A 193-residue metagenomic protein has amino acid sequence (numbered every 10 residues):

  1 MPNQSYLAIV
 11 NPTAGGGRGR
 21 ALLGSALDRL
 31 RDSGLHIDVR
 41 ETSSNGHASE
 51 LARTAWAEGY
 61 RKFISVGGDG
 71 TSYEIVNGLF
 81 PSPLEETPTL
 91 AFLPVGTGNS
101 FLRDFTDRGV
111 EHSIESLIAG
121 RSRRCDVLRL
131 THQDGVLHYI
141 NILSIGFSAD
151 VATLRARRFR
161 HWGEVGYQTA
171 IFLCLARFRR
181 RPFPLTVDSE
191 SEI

Functional and structural regions predicted by a protein language model:
M1-S65, Y73, H112: ATP/NTP phosphate-donor binding region
P12, V66-G68, L93-V95: Glycine-rich beta-strand-to-loop/alpha-helix junction loops that act as flexible
G24, D28, R53, N77-P81 (+2 more regions): Short, well-ordered alpha-helices that flank and scaffold nucleotide-derived cofactor binding pockets
S33, T42, F80-I193: Catalytic core of DAGKc-family lipid kinases
A48, G70-I75, S100, C125: Short glycine/serine/threonine-rich phosphate/pyrophosphate-binding segments that cradle anionic phosphate groups
G67-S72, P83: Catalytic-core segments of thiol-dependent peptidases
